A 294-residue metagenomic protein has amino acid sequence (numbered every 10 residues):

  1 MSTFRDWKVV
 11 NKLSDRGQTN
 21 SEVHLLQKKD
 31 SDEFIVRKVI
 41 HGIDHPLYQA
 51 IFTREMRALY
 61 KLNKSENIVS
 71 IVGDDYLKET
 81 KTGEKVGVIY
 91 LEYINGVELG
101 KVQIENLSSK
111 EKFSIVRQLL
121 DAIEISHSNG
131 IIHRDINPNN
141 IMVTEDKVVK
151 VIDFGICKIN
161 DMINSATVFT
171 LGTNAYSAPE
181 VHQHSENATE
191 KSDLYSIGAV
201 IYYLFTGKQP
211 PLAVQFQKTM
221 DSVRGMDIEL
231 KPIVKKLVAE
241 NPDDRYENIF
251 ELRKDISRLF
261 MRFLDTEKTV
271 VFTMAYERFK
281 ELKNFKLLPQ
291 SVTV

Functional and structural regions predicted by a protein language model:
D44-K61: AlphaC helix of the eukaryotic protein kinase fold
S70-G87: Short beta-strand micro-motifs within the conserved protein kinase catalytic domain, predominantly in the N-lobe
T82-E98: Conserved short submotifs of the Hanks-type protein kinase catalytic core that shape the nucleotide-binding pocket
I115-V116: Activation segment signature within eukaryotic-like protein kinase domains
H127-V143: Catalytic-loop of the protein kinase fold
T167-V181: Conserved activation segment of eukaryotic-like protein kinases, specifically the C-terminal portion of the activation
L264-V294: Regulatory extensions appended to serine/threonine kinase catalytic cores
